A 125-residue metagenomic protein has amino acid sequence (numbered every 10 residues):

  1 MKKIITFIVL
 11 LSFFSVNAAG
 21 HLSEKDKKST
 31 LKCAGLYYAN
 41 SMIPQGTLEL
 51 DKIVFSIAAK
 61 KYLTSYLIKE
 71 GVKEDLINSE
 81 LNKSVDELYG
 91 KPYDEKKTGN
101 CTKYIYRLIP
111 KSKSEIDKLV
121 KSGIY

Functional and structural regions predicted by a protein language model:
I4-V16: Sec-dependent N-terminal signal peptides
T6, A19-G20, V120-Y125: Short acidic DE-rich linear segments
V9-L10, H21, E87: Acidic/proline-rich low-complexity IDRs
F13, Y37-Y38, I105: Generic short alpha-helical hydrophobic face used as a protein-protein interaction/packing hotspot
L22-V72: Short N-proximal segments of mature Sec-exported proteins
D51-Y125: Compact alpha-helical subdomains of small soluble proteins
